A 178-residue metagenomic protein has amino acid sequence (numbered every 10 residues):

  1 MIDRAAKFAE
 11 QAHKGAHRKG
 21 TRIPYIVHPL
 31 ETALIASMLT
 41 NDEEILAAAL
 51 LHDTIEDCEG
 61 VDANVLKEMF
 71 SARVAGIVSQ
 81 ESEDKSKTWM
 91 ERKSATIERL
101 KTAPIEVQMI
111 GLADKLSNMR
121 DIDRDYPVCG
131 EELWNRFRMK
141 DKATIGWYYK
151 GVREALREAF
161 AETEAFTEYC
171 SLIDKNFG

Functional and structural regions predicted by a protein language model:
M1-G178: Active-site helical microenvironments for divalent-metal-assisted chemistry
